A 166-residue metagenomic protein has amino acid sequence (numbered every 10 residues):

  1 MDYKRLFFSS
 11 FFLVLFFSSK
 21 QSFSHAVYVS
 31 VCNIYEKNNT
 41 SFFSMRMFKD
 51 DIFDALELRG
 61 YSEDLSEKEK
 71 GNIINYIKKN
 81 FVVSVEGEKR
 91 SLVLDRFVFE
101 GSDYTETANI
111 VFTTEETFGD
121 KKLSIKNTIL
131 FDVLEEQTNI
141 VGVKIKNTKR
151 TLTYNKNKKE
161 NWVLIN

Functional and structural regions predicted by a protein language model:
M1-V27: Bacterial Sec-dependent N-terminal signal peptides
F23-N166: N-terminal soluble domains immediately following signal/targeting peptides that reside in extracytoplasmic
